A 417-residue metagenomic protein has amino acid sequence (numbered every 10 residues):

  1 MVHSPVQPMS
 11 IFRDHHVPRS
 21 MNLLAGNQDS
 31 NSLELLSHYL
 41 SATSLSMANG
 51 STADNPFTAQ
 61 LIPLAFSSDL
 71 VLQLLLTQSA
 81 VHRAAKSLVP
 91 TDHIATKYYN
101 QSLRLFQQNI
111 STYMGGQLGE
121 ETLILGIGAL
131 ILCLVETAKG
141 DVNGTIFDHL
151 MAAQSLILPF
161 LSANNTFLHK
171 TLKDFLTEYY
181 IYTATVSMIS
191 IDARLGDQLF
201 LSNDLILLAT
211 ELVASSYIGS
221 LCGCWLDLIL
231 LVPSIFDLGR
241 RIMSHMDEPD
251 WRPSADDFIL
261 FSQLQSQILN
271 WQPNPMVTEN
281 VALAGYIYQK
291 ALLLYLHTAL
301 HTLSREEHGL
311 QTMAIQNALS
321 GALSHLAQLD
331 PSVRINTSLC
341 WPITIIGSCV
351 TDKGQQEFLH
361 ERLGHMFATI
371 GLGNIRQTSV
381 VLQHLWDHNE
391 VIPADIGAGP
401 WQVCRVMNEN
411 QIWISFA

Functional and structural regions predicted by a protein language model:
M1-E120, K139-A417: Intrinsically disordered, low-complexity activation-like regions
L123-E136, T145: Internal, conserved structured core segments that host functional sites
